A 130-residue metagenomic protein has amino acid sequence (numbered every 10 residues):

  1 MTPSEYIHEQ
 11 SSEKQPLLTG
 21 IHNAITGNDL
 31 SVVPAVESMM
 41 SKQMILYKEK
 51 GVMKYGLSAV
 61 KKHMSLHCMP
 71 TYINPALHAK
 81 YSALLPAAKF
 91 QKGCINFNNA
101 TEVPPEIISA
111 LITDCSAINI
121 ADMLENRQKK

Functional and structural regions predicted by a protein language model:
M1-K130: Charge-dense, helix-prone N-terminal extensions
